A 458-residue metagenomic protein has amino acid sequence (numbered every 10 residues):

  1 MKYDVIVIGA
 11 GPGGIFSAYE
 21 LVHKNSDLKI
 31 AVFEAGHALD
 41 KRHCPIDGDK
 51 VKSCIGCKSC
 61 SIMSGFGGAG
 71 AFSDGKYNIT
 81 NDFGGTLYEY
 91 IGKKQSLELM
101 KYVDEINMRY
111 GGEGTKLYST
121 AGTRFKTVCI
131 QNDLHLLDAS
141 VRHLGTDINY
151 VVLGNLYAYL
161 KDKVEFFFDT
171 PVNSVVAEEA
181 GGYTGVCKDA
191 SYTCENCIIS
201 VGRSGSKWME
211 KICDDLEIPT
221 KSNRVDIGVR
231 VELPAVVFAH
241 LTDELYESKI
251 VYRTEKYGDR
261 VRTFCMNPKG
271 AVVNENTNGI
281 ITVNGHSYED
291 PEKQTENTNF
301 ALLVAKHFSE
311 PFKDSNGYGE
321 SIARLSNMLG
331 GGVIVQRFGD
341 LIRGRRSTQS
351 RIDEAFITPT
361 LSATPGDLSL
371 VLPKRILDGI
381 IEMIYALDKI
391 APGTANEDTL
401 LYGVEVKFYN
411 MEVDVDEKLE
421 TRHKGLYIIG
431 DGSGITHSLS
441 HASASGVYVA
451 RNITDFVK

Functional and structural regions predicted by a protein language model:
M1-G84, A121-T123, T127-K458: Residues forming the flavin
G65-T115: Dinucleotide-binding Rossmann-like beta1-alpha1 core, especially the glycine-rich loop that anchors the ADP
M100-D104, K116, K126-L134: Extended, charge- and Ser/Thr-rich helical segments
